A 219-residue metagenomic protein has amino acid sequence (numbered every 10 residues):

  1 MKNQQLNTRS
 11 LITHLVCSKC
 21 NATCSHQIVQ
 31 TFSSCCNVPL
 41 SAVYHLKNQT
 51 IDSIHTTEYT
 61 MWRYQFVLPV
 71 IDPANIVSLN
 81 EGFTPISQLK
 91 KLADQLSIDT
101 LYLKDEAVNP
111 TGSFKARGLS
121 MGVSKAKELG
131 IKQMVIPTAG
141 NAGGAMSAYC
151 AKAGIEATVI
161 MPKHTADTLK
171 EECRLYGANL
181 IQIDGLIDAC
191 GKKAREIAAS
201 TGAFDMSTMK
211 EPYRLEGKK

Functional and structural regions predicted by a protein language model:
M1-K219: PLP-dependent amino-acid enzyme catalytic core
